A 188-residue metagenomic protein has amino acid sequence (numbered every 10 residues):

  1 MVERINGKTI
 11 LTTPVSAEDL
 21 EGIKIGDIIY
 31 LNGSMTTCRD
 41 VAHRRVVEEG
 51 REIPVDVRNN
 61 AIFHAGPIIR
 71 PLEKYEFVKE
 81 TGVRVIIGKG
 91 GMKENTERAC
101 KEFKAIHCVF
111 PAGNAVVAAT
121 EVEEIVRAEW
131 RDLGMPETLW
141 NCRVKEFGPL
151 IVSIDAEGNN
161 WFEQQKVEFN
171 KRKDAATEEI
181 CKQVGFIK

Functional and structural regions predicted by a protein language model:
I5-V15: Short, structured beta-strand/loop micro-motifs enriched in basic residues and often containing a Trp
V15, M35, P67, E146 (+1 more regions): A broadly conserved detector of short glycine/acidic/proline-rich loop/turn motifs that flank catalytic sites and bind
N32, H64, F110, I151-D155: Short beta-strand segments
T37-F147: Feature captures the catalytic cores and cofactor-binding loops of soluble hydro-lyases/lyases that act on carboxylate
T120-K188: C-terminal binding/interaction regions
